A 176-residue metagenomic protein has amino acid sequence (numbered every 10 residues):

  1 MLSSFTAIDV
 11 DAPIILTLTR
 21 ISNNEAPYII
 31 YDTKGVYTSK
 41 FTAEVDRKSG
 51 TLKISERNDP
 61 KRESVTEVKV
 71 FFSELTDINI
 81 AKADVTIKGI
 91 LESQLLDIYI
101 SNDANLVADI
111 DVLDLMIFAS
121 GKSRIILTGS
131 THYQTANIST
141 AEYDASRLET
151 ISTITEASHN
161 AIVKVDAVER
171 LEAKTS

Functional and structural regions predicted by a protein language model:
M1-S176: Intrinsically disordered, low-complexity terminal regions
